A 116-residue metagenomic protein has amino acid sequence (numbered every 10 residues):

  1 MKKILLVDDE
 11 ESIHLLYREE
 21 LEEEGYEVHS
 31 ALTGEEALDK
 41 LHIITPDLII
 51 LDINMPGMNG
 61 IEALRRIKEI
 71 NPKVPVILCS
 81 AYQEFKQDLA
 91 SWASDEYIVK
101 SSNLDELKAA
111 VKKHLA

Functional and structural regions predicted by a protein language model:
L15-E23: Charged docking surfaces used in two-component/phosphorelay signaling
G25-L32, K40: Short hydrophobic/Thr-rich beta-strand motif most characteristic of the beta2 strand and flanking loop of CheY-like
T33-E36, N59-E62: Acidic catalytic/metal-coordinating carboxylates
H42-I44, R66-K73, W92: Conserved phosphotransfer cores of two-component systems
D52: Active-site residues of response regulator receiver
M55: Receiver (REC) domain active-site loop signature in two-component systems and cognate sites in sensor histidine kinases
E62, Y82-A109: Alpha4 helix (beta4-alpha4-beta5 surface) of REC/receiver domains from two-component response regulators
I77-C79: Hydrophobic/aromatic residues positioned on beta-strands within the core alpha/beta folds
